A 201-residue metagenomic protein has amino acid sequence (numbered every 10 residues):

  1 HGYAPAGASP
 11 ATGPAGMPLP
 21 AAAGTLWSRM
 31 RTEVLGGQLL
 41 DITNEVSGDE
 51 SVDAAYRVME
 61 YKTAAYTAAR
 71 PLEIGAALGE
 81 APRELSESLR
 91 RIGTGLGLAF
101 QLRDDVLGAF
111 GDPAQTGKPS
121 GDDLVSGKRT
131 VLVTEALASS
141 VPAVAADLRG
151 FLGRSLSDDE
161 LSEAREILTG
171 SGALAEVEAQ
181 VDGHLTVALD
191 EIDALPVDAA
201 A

Functional and structural regions predicted by a protein language model:
H1-A201: All-alpha prenyltransferase/terpene-synthase fold signal
